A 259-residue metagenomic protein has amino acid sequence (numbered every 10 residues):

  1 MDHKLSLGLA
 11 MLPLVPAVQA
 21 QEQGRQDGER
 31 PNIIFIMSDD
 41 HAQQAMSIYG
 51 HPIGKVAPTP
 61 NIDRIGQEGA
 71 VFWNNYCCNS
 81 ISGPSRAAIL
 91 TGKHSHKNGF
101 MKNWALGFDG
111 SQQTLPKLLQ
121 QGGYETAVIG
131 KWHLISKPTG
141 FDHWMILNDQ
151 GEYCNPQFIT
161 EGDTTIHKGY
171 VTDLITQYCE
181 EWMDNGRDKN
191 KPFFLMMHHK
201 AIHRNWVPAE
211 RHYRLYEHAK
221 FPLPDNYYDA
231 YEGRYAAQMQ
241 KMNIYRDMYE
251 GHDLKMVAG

Functional and structural regions predicted by a protein language model:
K4, G8-L9, V18-G259: Formylglycine-dependent sulfatase
M11-P13: Repetitive helical segments and hydrophobic/amphipathic motifs
